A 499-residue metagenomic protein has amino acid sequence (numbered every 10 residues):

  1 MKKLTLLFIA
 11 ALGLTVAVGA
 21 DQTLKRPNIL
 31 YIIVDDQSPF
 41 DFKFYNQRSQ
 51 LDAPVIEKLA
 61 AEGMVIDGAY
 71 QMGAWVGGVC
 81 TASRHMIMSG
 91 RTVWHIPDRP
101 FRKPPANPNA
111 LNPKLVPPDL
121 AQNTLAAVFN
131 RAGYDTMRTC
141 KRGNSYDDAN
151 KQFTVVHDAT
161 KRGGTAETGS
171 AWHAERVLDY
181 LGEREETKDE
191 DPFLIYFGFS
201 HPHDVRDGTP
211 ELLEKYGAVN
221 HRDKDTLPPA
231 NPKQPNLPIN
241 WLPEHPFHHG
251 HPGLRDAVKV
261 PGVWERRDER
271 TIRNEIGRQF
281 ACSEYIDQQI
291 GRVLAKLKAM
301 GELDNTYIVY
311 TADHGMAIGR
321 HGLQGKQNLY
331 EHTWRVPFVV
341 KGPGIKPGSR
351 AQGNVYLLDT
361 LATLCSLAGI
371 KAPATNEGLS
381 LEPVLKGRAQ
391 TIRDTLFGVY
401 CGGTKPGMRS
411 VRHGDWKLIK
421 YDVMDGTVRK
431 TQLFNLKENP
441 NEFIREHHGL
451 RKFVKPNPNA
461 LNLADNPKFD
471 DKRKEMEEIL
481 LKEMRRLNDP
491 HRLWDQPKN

Functional and structural regions predicted by a protein language model:
M1-L4: Positively charged n-region of N-terminal signal peptides that target proteins for export
L6-T15: Bacterial N-terminal signal peptides
A20, Y31-I32, S38-N123, V128-C140 (+1 more regions): Active-site segment of extracytoplasmic enzymes that catalyze sulfate/phosphate-ester chemistry
T23-P27, V34-L51, D67, A74 (+6 more regions): Active-site-proximal cap/lid insertion segments
I33, V55, A121, L125 (+5 more regions): Alpha-helical packing segments of well-folded alpha/beta enzyme cores
Y45-S49, V65-R91, R99-P100, R138-A149 (+7 more regions): Short, solvent-exposed turn/loop segments enriched in Gly/Ser/Thr/Pro and often Arg
A53, I87, K141, D304-V309 (+5 more regions): Polar, surface-exposed loop/tail segments that function as active-site lids or cofactor/substrate-recognition elements
C80-A82, D148, E331-R335, N376 (+3 more regions): Short, solvent-exposed loop/turn segments at the edges of secondary structure
